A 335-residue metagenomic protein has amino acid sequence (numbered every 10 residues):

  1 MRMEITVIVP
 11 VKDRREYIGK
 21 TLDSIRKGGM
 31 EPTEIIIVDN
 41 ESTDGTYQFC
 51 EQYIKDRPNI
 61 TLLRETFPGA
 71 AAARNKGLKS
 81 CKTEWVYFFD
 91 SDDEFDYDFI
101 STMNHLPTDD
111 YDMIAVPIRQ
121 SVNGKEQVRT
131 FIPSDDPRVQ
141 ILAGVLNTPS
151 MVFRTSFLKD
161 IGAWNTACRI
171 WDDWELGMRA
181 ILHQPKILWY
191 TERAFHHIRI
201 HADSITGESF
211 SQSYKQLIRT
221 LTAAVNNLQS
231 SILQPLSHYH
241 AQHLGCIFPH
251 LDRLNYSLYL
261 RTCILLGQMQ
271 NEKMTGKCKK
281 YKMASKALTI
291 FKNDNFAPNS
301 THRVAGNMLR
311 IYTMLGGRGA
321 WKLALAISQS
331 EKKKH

Functional and structural regions predicted by a protein language model:
D13-K27: Short, well-formed alpha-helical segments that are part of the catalytic scaffolds of diverse glycosyltransferases
E16-G19, D44-Q52, E94, D98: Acidic helix N-cap motif at the loop->helix transition within catalytic regions of sugar-transfer enzymes
D39-Q48, F67, D90: A conserved acidic beta->alpha catalytic loop
E65-C81: Glycine-rich, basic loop-to-helix element that forms the pyrophosphate-binding segment of sugar-nucleotide handling
F67-A70, F99-F157, S209: Flexible acidic/His/Gly-enriched loops in nucleotide-sugar-dependent glycosyltransferase catalytic domains
V86: Short aromatic/hydrophobic "clamp" motif used to bind/position activated sugar donors
S134-T220: Conserved nucleotide-sugar donor-binding catalytic segment
R199-H335: C-terminal subregions of glycosyltransferases and related glycan-biosynthesis enzymes
